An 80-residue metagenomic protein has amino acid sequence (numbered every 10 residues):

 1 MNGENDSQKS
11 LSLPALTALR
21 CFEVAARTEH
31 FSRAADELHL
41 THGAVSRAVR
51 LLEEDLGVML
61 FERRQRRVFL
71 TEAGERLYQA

Functional and structural regions predicted by a protein language model:
M1-S10: Short, Lys/Arg-enriched N-terminal segment that forms or immediately precedes the first helix of a structured domain
A18-A25, L77: Short alpha-helical "packing" element that flanks the helix-turn-helix/winged-helix DNA-binding module
V24-H39: Short helix-boundary/capping micro-motifs
H30-F31, V49, R63: Helix-turn-helix DNA-binding elements, focusing on the entry/boundary residues of the two helices that contact DNA
D36, E54, E75: Alpha-helical residues within the helix-turn-helix
T41-A44, A48-L51: Residues within the DNA-recognition helix of helix-turn-helix
E53-L70: A short LG(V/I)-centered, amphipathic sequence patch enriched for acidic residue(s) preceding the LG motif
A73-A80: Short, solvent-exposed amphipathic helices
